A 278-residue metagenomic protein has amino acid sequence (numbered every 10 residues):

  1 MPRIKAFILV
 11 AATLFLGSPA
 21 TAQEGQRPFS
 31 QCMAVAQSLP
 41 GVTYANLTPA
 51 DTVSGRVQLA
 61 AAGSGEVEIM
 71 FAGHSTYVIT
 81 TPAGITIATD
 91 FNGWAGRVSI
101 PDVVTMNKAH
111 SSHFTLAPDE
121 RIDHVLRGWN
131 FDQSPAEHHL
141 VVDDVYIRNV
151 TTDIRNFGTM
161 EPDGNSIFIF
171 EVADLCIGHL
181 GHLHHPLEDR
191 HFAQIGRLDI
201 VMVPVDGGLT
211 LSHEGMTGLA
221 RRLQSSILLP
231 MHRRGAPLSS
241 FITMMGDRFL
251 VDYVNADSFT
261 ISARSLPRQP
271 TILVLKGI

Functional and structural regions predicted by a protein language model:
M1-R3: N-terminal secretory signal peptides that target proteins for export/translocation
K5-G17: Bacterial N-terminal signal peptides
A20-D153, L175-L180, D199-V203, H232-T260 (+1 more regions): Metallo-beta-lactamase
A95, D153-L223, P230, R234-M244: Active-site-proximal loop/helix segments of hydrolase catalytic cores
S226-I227, T271: Proline-centered loop/turn at the N-terminus of a beta-strand
